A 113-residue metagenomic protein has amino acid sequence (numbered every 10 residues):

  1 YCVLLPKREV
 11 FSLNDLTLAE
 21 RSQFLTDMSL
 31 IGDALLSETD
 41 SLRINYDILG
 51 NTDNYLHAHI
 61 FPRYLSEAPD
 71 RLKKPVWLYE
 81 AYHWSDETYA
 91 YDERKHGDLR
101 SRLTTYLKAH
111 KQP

Functional and structural regions predicted by a protein language model:
Y1-P113: HIT superfamily nucleotide-processing domains
